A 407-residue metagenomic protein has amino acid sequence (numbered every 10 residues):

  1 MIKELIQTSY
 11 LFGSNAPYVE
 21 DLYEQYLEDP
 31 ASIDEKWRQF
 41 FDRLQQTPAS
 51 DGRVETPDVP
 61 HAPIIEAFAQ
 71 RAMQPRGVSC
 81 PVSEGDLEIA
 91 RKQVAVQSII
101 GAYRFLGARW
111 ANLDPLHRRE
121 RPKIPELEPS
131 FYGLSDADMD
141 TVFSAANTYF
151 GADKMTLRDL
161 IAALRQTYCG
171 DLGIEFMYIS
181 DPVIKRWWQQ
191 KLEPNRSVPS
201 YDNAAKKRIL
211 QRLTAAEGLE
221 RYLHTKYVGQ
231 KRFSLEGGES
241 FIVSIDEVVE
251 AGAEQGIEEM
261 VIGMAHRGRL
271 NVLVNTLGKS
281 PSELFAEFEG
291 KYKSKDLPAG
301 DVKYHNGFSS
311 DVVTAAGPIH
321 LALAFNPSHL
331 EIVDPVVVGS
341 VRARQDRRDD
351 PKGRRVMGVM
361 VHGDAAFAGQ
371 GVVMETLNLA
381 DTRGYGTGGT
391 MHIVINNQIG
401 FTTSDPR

Functional and structural regions predicted by a protein language model:
M1-L44: Subset of Sec-pathway N-terminal targeting signals
I2, T214-T225, D246-E247, G300-P318: Active-site-adjacent bridging/hinge elements
S9-F12, L27, G85-I89, F150-K154 (+5 more regions): Hydrophobic alpha-helical scaffolding
P17, V94, E239-V243, E331 (+2 more regions): Conserved active-site and cofactor/substrate-binding residues in soluble primary-metabolism enzymes
D21, Q25, D29, F40-R43 (+15 more regions): Generic, well-ordered alpha-helical scaffold segments in large soluble proteins
L44-F241, I257, S294: Extended, charge-enriched "interface" segments that sit outside catalytic cores
Y222-S282: Active-site pocket-lining segments that scaffold enzyme catalytic pockets across diverse folds
V261-R407: Cofactor-binding active-site loop characterized by glycine-rich and histidine/acidic residues
